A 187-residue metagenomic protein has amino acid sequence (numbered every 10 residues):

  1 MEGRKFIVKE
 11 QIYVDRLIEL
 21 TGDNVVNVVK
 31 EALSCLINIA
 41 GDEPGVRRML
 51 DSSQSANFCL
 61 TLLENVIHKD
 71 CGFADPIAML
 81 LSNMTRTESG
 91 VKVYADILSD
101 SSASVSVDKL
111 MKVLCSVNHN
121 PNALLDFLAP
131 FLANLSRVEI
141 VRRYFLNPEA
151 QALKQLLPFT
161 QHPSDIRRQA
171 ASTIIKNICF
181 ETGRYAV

Functional and structural regions predicted by a protein language model:
M1-V14, V25-E31, I39-F58, D70-P76 (+3 more regions): Elongated alpha-helical scaffolds that mediate protein-protein interactions in large eukaryotic proteins, primarily
K9, I18-E19, S34, G41 (+7 more regions): Ordered, helix-dominated protein-protein interaction surfaces in large eukaryotic regulatory proteins
Y13-E19, F58-V66, S106-L114, Q155-L157 (+1 more regions): Buried hydrophobic core positions in alpha-solenoid tandem helical repeats
N24-V26, K69-C71, N118-P121, P163-S164: Short inter-helical turns and helix N-cap capping residues of alpha-solenoid HEAT/ARM repeat scaffolds
S34-N38, M79-N83, K112, D126-N134 (+1 more regions): Residue-level signature of alpha-solenoid helical repeat scaffolds
S101-F145, E149-A152: Loop-centered beta-sheet repeat module
V141-V187: Structured C-terminal portions of repeat-based eukaryotic scaffold domains
